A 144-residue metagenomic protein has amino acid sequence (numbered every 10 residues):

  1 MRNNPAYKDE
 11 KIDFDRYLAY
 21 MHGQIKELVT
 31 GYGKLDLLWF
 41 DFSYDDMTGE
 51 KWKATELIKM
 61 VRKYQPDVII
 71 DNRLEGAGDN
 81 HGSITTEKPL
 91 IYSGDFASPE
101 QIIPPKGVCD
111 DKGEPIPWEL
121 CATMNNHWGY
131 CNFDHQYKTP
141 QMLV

Functional and structural regions predicted by a protein language model:
M1-V144: Mature catalytic domains of secreted/periplasmic carbohydrate-active enzymes
